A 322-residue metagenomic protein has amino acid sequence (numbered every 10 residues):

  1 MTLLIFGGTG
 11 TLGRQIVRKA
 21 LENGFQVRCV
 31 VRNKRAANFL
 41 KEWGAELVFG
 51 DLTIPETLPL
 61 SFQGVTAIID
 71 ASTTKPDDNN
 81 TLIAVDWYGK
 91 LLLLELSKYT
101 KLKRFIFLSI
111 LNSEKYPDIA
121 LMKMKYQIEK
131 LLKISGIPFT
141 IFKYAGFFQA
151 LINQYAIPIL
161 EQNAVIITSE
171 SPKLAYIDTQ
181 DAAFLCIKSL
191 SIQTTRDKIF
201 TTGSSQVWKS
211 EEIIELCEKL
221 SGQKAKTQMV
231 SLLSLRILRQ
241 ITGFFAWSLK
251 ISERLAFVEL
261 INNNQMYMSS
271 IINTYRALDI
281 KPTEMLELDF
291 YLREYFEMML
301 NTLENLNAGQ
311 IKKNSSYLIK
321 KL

Functional and structural regions predicted by a protein language model:
T2-F25: N-terminal Rossmann NAD(P)H-binding glycine-rich loop of SDR-like oxidoreductase domains
L4, V31-L92, L96-Y99, E114: NAD(P)H-binding glycine-rich loop region in Rossmannoid oxidoreductase-like domains and their noncatalytic homologs
Q15, K19, D77, L96 (+3 more regions): Rossmann-fold NAD(P)-dependent oxidoreductase module
T74-E161: Glycine-/Pro-rich loop/turn segments that contact NAD(P) or position catalytic residues in Rossmann-like domains
A150-I157, S189-F200, Q223-A225: Glycine/proline-rich active-site loop of Rossmann-fold NAD(P)-dependent oxidoreductases
T168-L190, D197-K198, K209: Substrate-positioning beta->alpha
K173-Q180, T202-K219, L232-Q240, L286: Substrate-binding strand-loop-helix patch in Rossmann-like NAD(P)-dependent oxidoreductase/epimerase domains
L233-L322: A hydrophobic C-terminal alpha-helical subdomain
